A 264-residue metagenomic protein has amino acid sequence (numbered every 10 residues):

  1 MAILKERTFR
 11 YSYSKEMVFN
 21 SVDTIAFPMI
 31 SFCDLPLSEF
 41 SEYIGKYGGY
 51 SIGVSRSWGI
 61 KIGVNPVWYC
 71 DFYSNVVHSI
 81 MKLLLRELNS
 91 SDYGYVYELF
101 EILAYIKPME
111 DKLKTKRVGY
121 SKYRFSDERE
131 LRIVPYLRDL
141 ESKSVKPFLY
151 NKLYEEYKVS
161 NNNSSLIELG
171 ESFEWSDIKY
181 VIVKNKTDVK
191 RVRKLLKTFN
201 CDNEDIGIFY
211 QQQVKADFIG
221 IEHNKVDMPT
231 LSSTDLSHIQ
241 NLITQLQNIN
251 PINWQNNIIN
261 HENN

Functional and structural regions predicted by a protein language model:
M1-N264: NAD-dependent ADP-ribosyltransferases
